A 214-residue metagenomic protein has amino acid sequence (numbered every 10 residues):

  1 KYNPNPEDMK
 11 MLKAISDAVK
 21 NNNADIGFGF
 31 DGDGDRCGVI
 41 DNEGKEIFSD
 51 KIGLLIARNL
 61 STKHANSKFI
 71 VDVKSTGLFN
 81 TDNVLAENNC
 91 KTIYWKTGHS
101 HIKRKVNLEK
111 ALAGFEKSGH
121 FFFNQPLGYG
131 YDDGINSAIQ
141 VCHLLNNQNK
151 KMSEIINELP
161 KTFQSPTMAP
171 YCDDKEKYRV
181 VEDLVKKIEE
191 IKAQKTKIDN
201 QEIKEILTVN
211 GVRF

Functional and structural regions predicted by a protein language model:
K1-V39: N-terminal small/polar loop signature for handling phosphorylated ligands or for N-terminal nucleophile
P6, F30-G32, E46-K51, L127-G134: Short glycine/threonine-rich catalytic loop with a Thr-x-Gly-x-Asp
M11, S49-I56, D133-S137, V141: Catalytic-loop motifs flanking and including active-site residues across diverse enzymes
L12-S16, F28, D33, A57 (+3 more regions): Buried hydrophobic positions in well-ordered alpha/beta secondary-structure cores of metabolic enzymes
I26-G27, G32-G44, V106-F115, V212: Self-splicing inteins and homing endonuclease
D35-L54, N80-D82: Short Gly/Thr/Asp-enriched flexible loops that form oxyanion-binding sites at enzyme active sites
K45-N66, K96-T97: Short, acidic/small-residue loops that bind anionic groups at enzyme active sites
H64-F214: Phosphate-binding and adjacent anionic-ligand microenvironments
